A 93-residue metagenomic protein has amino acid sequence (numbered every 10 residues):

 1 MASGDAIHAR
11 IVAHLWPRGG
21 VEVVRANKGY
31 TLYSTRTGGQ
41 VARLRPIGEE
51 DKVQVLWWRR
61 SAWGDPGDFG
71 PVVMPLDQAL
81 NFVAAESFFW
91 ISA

Functional and structural regions predicted by a protein language model:
M1-R36: Negatively charged, low-complexity tracts enriched in Asp/Glu with abundant Ser/Thr
M1-S3, W57-A93: Mixed-charge, Lys/Arg-enriched low-complexity segments
I7, Q40, P75-L76: Amphipathic alpha-helical interface surfaces
W16, P46-E49, N81-F88: Short, intrinsically disordered, mixed-charge
G20-V21, Y30, G39-Q40, E49 (+1 more regions): Intrinsically disordered, low-complexity regions
V21, R25, Y30, D51-L56 (+1 more regions): Broad hydrophobic/π-residue packing in well-ordered secondary structure
Y33-W57: Short, conserved beta-strand/beta-arch hydrophobic-aromatic motifs that form part of recognition grooves or interface
